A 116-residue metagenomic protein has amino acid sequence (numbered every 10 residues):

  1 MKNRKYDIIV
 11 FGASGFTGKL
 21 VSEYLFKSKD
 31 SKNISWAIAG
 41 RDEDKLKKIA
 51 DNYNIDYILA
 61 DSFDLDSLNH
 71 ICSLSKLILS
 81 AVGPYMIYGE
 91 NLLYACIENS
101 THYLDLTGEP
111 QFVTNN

Functional and structural regions predicted by a protein language model:
Y6-K27: N-terminal Rossmann NAD(P)H-binding glycine-rich loop of SDR-like oxidoreductase domains
I34-A37: Conserved beta-strand positions in the Rossmann-like core of class I SAM-dependent methyltransferases
A39-E43, D61-S62: N-terminal Rossmann-fold cofactor-binding loop
K47-I55: Short, conserved SAM-binding/catalytic segment of Class I S-adenosyl-L-methionine-dependent methyltransferases
L59-Y88: Conserved Rossmann-fold cofactor-binding substructure of NAD(P)-dependent oxidoreductases
N91-A95: A short acidic, amphipathic alpha-helical/loop segment
E98-T101: A short helix->loop->beta-strand "cap" motif at the edges of active sites that frequently abuts
L106-N116: Rossmann-fold NAD(P)-binding glycine/threonine-rich loop
